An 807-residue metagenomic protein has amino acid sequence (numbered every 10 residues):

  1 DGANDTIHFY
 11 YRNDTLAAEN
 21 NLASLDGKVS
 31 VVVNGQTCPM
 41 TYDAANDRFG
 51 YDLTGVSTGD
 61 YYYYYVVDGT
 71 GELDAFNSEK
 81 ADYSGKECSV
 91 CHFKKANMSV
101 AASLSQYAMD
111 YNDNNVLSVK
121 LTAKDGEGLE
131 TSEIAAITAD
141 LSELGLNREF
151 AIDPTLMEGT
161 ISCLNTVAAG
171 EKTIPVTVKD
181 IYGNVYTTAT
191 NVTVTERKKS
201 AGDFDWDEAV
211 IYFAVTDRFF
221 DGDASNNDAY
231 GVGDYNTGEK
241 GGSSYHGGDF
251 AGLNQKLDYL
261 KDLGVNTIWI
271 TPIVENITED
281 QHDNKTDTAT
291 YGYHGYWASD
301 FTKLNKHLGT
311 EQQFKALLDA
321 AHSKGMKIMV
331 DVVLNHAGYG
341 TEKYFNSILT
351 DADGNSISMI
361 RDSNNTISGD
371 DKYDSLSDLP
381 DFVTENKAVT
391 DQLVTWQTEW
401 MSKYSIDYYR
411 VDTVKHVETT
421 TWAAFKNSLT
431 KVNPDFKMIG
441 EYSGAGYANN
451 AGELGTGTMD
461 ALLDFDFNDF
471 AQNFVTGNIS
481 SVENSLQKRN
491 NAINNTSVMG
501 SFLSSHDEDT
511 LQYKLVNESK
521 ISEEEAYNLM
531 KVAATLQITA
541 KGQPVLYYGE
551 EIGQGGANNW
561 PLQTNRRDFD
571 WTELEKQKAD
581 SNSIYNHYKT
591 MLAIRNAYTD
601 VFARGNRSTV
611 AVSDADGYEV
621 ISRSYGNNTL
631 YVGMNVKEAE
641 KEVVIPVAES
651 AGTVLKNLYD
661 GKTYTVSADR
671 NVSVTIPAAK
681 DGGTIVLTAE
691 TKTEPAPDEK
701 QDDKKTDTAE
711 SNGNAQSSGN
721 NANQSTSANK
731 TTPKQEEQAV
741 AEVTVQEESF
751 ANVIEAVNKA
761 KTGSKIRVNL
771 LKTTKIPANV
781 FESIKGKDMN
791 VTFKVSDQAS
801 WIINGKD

Functional and structural regions predicted by a protein language model:
D1-A136, D140, V176, V210-T216: Insoluble glucan recognition modules
I7-F9, E19-L22, A139, V636-A651 (+2 more regions): Surface-exposed beta-strand/loop patches in extracellular or lumenal glycoproteins
G27, V31, L318, T395-F502 (+12 more regions): Active-site-proximal helices and loops of the catalytic beta/alpha 8
A45-D52, D153-I161: Aromatic sugar-binding surface patches on proteins that engage polysaccharides or sugar-phosphate polymers
G55-G59, C163-E171: Surface-exposed, short loops/turns at beta-strand junctions within beta-sandwich domains
D203-A209, D217-Y404, W422-N433, K437 (+2 more regions): Substrate-binding/active-site clefts of carbohydrate-active enzymes
A214, K734-D807: Long, contiguous ectodomains of secretory-pathway proteins
E694-E742: Ser/Thr/Gly/Pro-rich low-complexity, disordered linker/stalk segments of secreted and cell-surface proteins
